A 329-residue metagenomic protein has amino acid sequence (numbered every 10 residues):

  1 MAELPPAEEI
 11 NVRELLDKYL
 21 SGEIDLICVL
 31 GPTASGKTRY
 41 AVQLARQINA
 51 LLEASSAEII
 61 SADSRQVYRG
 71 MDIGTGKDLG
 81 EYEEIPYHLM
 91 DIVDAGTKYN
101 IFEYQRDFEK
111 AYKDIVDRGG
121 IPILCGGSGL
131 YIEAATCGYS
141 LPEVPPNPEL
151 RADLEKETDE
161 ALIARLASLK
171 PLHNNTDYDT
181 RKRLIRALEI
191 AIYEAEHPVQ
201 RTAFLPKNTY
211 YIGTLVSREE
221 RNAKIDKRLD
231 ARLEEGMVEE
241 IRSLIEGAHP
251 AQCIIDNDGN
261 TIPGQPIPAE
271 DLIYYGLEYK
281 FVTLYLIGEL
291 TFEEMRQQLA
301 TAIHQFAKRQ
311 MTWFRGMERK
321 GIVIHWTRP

Functional and structural regions predicted by a protein language model:
M1-P329: Phosphate/pyrophosphate-binding catalytic cores of soluble transferases and nucleic-acid-acting enzymes
